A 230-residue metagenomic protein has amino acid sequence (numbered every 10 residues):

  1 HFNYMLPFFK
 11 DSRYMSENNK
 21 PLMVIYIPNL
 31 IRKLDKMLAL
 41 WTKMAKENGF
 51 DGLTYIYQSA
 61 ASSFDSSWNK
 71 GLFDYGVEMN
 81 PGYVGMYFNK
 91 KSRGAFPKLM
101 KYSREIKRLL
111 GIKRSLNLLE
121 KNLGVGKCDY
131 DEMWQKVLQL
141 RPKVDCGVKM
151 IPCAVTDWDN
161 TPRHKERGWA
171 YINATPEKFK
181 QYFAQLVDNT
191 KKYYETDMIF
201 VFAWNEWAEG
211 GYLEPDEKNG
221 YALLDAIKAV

Functional and structural regions predicted by a protein language model:
H1-P7, M37, Y130, R167-Y182: Alpha-helical scaffold elements lining the catalytic groove of polysaccharide deacetylases
F2-F8, S12, P28-E47, L53-I56 (+1 more regions): Extracellular zinc-dependent metalloprotease catalytic-domain scaffold
F2-I31, D197-E206: Active-site groove signature of glycoside hydrolases
K20-L22, F50-L53, C146-K149, Y194-I199: Loop/turn elements at helix/coil->beta-strand transitions in domains of secreted/extracellular proteins
P21-R32, L119-E132, R167-E177, E209-D216: The substrate-binding groove and active-site-proximal loops of carbohydrate-active enzymes, especially glycoside
L40-N173: Aromatic-lined glycan-binding groove of carbohydrate-active enzymes
A174-P215: Substrate-binding cleft of secreted/luminal carbohydrate-active enzymes
L224-V230: Carbohydrate-binding surfaces of carbohydrate-active enzymes
